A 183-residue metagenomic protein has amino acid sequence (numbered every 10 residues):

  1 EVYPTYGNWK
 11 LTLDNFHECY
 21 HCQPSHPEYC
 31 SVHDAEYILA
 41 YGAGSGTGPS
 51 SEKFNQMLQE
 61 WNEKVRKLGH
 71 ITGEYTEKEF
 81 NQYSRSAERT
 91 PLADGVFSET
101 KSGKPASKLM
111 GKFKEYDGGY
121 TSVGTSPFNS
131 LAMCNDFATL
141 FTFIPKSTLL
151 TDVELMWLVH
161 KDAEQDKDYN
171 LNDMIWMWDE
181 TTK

Functional and structural regions predicted by a protein language model:
E1-K183: C-terminal catalytic domain of Rieske-type non-heme iron oxygenases
